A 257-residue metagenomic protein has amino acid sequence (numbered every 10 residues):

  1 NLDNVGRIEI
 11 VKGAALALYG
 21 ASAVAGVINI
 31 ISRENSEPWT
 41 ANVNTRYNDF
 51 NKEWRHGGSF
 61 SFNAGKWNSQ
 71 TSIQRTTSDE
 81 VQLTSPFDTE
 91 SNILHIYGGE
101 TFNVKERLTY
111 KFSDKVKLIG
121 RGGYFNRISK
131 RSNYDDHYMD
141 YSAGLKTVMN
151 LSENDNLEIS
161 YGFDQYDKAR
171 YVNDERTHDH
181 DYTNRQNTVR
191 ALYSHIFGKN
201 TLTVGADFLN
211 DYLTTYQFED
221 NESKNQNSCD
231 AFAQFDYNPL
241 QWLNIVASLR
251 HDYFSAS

Functional and structural regions predicted by a protein language model:
N1-N4, I10, L18, S22-N44 (+1 more regions): N-terminal periplasmic accessory domains that precede and gate Gram-negative outer-membrane beta-barrel machines
A17, N29, E37-W39, S59-Y138: Periplasmic-side early beta-strands and strand-to-turn transitions of outer-membrane beta-barrels
G20-S22, T45-H56, S132-H137, D252-S257: Solvent-exposed loop/turn segments connecting transmembrane beta-strands in outer-membrane beta-barrel proteins
E34-S36, D49-N51, F62-K66, D114 (+2 more regions): A generic beta-sheet turn/junction motif
A41-N42, Q82-D88, K130-S132, R170-E175 (+1 more regions): Short acidic, glycine/proline-rich loop/turn micro-motifs
A41-T45, H56, T71, L202 (+1 more regions): One face of beta-strands
T109-F125, Y138-S257: Face-selective signature of the C-terminal outer-membrane beta-barrel domain
